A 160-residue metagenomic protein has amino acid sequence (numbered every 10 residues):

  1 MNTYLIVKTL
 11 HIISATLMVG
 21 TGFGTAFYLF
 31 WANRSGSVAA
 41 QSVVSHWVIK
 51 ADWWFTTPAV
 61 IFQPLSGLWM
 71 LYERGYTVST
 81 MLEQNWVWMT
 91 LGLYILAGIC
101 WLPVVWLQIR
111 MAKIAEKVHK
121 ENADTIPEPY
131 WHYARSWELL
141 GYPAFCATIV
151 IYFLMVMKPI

Functional and structural regions predicted by a protein language model:
M1-I160: Polytopic transmembrane helical bundles with strong interfacial aromatic enrichment
